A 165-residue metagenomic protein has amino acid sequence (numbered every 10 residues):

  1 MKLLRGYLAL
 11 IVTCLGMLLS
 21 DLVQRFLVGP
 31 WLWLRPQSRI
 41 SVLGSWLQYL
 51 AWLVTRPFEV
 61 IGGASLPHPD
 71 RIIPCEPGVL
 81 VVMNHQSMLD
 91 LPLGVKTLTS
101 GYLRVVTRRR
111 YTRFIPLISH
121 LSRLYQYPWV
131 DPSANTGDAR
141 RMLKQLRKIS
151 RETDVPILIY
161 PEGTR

Functional and structural regions predicted by a protein language model:
M1-V79, P92-L93: Membrane-anchoring hydrophobic helices of lipid-metabolizing enzymes
V60-R165: Soluble catalytic domains of membrane acyltransferases
